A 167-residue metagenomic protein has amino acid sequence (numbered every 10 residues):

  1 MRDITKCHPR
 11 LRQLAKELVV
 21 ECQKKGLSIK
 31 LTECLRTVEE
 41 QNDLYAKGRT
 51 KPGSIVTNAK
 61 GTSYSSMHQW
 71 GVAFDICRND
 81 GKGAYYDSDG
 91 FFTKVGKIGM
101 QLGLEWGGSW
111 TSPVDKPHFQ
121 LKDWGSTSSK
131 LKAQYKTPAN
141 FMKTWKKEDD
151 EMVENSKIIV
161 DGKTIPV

Functional and structural regions predicted by a protein language model:
M1-E33: Active-site acidic/histidine clusters and adjacent loop/turn architecture that either coordinate catalytic ions
T5-Q13, L35-V38, Y86-T93: Soluble non-cytosolic domains of exported or imported proteins
V19, Q23, G96-M100, N155: Short glycine-/small-residue-rich flexible loop motifs, especially phosphate/cofactor-binding loops
L27, R49, G103-G107: Short aromatic/hydrophobic-glycine micro-motifs
L31-L44: Acidic helix-start/capping segments at beta-turn-to-alpha-helix junctions
D43-A59: Short, surface-exposed loop/helix-turn segments at secondary-structure junctions that function as lids/hinges flanking
T57-E151: Catalytic cores and adjacent binding grooves of peptidoglycan-active enzymes
E151-V167: Short, low-complexity, charged amphipathic interaction modules
